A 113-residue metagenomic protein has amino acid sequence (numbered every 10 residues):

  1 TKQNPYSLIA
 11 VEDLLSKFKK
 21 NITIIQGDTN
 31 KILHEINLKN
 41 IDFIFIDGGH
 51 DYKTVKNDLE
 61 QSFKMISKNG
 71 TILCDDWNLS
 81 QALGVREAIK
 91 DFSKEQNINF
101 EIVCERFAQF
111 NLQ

Functional and structural regions predicted by a protein language model:
T1-Q113: S-adenosylmethionine/decaboxylated-SAM
